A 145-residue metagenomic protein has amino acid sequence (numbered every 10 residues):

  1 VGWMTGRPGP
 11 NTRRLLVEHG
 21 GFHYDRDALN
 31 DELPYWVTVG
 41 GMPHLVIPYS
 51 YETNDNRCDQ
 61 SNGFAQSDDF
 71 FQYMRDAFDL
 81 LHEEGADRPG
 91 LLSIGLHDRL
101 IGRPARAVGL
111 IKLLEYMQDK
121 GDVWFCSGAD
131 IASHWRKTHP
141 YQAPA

Functional and structural regions predicted by a protein language model:
V1-R88, H139, P144: Active-site-adjacent pocket scaffolds in enzyme catalytic domains
Y24, R75-A145: C-terminal domain-boundary segment and adjacent tail
